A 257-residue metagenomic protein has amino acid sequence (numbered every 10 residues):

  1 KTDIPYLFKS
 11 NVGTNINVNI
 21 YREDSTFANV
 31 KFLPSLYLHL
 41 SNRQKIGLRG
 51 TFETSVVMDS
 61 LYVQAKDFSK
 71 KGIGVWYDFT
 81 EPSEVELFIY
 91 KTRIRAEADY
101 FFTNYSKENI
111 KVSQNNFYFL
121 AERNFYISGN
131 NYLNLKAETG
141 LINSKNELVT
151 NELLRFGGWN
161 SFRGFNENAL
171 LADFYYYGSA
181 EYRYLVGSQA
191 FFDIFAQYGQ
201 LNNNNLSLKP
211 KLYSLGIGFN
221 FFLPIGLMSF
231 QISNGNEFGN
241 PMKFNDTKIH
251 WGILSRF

Functional and structural regions predicted by a protein language model:
K1-R95, A169-A172, S233, G239-F257: Gram-negative/organellar outer-membrane beta-barrel architecture
T2-I4, P34-L38, V75-E81, F119-R123 (+5 more regions): Residues on the lipid-exposed face of transmembrane beta-strands in outer-membrane beta-barrel proteins
K9-N11, S41-K45, I89-K91, S128-Y132 (+2 more regions): Strand-connecting loop/turn motifs
I16-I20, P34, L48-T54, I94-F102 (+5 more regions): Transmembrane beta-barrel strands of outer-membrane/channel proteins
A28, M58-Y62, K145-L153, N204-L208 (+1 more regions): Outer-membrane beta-barrel and related beta-rich outer-membrane complex signature in Gram-negative bacteria
V63, F68, I73-V186, F192-F195 (+1 more regions): C-terminal outer-membrane beta-barrel translocator/porin domains of Gram-negative envelope proteins and their
Q200-N204, F238: Short, solvent-exposed loop/turn segments at secondary-structure junctions
L208-N220: C-terminal structured "cap/appendage" subdomains that terminate the fold
